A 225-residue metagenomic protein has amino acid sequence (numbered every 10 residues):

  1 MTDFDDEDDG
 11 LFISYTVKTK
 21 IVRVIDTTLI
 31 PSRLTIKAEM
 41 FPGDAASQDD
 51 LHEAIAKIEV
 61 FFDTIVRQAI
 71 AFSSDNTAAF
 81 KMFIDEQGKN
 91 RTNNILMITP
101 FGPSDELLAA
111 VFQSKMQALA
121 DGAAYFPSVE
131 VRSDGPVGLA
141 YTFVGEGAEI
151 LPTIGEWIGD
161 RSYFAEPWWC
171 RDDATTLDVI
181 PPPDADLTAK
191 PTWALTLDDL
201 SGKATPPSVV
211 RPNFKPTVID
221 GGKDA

Functional and structural regions predicted by a protein language model:
T2-L11: Short, Gly/Pro- and small/polar-rich lid/capping loops
D5, T28, D121-A123: A generic structural signal for short, solvent-exposed coil/turn residues that cap or connect secondary-structure
F12-A118, V179-A225: Histidine-centered catalytic/metal-coordination loop motif
A120-D134: Short, surface-exposed ligand- or partner-binding patches at beta-edge/loop junctions that are enriched in aromatics
V131-R171: Short, low-complexity, polybasic intrinsically disordered segments
R161-A185, L195: A recognition module on extended beta-rich or small alphabeta surfaces enriched in W/G with H and D/E
